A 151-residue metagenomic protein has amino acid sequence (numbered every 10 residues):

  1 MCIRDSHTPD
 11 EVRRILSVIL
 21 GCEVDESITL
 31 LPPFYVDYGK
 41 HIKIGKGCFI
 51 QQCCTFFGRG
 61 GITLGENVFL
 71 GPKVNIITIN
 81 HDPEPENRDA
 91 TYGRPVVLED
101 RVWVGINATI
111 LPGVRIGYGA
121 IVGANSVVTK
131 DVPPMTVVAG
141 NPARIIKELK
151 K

Functional and structural regions predicted by a protein language model:
M1-S27, P142-K147, K151: Terminal amphipathic alpha-helical/low-complexity segments used for targeting or macromolecular assembly
D10, F34-I44, F49-R115, T136 (+1 more regions): Flexible, glycine/small-residue-enriched loop-and-beta-strand segment within the central core of proteins
E11-R13, S27-I28, H81, P85 (+1 more regions): A near-ubiquitous, low-amplitude feature marking generic local secondary-structure context
I106-D131: Beta-rich strand-turn-strand
